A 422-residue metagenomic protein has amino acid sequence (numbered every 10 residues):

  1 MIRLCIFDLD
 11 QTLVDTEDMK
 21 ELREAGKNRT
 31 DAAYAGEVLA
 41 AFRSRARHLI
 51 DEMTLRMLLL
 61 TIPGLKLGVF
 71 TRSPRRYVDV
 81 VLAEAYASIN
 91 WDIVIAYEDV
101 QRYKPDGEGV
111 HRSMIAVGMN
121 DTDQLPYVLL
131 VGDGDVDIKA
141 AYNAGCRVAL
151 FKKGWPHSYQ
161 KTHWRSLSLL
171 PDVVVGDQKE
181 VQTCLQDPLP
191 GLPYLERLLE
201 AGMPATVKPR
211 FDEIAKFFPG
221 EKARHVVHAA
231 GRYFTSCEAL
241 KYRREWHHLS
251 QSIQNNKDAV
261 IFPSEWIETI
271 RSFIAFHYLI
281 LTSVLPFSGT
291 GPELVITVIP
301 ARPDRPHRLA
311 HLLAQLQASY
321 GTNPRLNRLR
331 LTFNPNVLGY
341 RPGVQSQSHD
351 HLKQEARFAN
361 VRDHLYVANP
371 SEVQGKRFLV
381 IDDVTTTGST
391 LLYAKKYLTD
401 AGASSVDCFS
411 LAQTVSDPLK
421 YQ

Functional and structural regions predicted by a protein language model:
M1-L59: Active-site neighborhood of HAD-like aspartate-dependent phosphohydrolases
A33, L39-V69, R75-D79, G107 (+2 more regions): Short, acidic loop-to-helix structural element flanking the phosphoryl-transfer center in phosphate-processing enzymes
R75-L129, D135: Substrate-recognition "cap/lid" segment bordering the active-site pocket of phosphatases
I89-P105, T297-A301, N327-V344: A short, structured active-site edge motif that brings together acidic residues
L130-V173: Acidic, Mg2+-coordinating phosphoryl-transfer loop and its flanking beta/alpha structural elements, shared across
K139, N143-V148, W155, Y340-Q422: PRPP/pyrophosphate-binding module of the type I phosphoribosyltransferase fold
H163-R165, L170, G176-A229, L392-Q422: PRPP-dependent phosphoribosyltransferase catalytic core
L199-G291, H311, L338-P370, S416: Active-site-facing substrate-recognition patch
